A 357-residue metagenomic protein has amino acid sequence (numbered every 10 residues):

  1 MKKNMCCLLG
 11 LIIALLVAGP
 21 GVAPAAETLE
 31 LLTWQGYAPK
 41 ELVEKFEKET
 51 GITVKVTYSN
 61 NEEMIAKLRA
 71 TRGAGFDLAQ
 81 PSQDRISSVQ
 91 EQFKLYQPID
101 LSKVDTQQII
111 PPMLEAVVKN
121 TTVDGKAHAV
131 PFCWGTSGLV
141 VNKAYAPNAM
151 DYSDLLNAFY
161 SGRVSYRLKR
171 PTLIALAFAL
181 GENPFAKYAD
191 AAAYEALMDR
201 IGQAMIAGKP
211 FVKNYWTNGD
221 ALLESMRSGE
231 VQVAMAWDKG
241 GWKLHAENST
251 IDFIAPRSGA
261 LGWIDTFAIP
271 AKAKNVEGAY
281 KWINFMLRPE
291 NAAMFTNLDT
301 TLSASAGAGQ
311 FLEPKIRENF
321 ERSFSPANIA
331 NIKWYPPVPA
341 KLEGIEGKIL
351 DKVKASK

Functional and structural regions predicted by a protein language model:
L8-G19: Bacterial N-terminal signal peptides
A26-V89: Early extracytoplasmic/lumenal segment of secretory-pathway proteins
G75-P81, Y215, Q232-W237, D252-F253: Paired acidic/hydrophobic, glycine-rich loop segments that form the ligand-binding mouth/hinge of periplasmic-binding
Q80-S225: Extracytoplasmic ligand-binding site segments that recognize negatively charged/polar headgroups
R85-S88, V233-T250: A ligand-binding cleft/hinge motif common to bilobed small-molecule-binding domains
M198-G208, E247-A271: Periplasmic-binding protein-like
D265, P270-A330: Mature extracytoplasmic/periplasmic domains
P326-K357: Conserved C-terminal helix/tail region of periplasmic/extracytoplasmic solute-binding proteins
